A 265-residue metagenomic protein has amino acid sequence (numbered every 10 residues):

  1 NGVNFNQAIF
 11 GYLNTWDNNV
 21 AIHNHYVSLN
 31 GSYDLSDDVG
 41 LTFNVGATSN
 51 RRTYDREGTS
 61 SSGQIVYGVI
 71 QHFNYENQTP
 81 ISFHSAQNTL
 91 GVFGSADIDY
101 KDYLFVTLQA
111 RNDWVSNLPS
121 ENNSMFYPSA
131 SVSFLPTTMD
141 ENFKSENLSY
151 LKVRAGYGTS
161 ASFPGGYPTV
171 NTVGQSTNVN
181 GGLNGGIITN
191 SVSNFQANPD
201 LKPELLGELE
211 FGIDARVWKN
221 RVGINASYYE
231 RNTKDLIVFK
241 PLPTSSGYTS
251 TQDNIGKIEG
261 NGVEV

Functional and structural regions predicted by a protein language model:
N1, A8-V265: Extracellular/periplasmic, surface-exposed regions of secreted and cell-surface proteins
